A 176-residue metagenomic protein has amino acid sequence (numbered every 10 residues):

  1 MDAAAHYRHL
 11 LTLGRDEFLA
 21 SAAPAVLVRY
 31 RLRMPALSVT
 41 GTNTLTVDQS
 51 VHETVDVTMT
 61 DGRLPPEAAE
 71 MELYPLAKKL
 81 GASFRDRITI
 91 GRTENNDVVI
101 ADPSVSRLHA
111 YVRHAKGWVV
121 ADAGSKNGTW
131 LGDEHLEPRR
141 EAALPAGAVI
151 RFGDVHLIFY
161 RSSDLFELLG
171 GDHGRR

Functional and structural regions predicted by a protein language model:
M1-A101, S162-R176: Intrinsically disordered, low-complexity acidic Ser/Thr-rich regulatory segments
E72-D154: Forkhead-associated
L108, G128-W130, Y160, F166-L169: A short local loop/turn or secondary-structure capping micro-motif enriched for an aromatic residue
G153-S162: Intrinsically disordered, low-complexity glycine/proline-rich and charged
